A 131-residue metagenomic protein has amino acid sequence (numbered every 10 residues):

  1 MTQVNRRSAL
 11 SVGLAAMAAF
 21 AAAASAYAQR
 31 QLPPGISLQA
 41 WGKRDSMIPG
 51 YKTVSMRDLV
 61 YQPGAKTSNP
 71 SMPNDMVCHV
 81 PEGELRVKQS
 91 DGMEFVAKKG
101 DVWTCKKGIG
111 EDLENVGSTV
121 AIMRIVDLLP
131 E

Functional and structural regions predicted by a protein language model:
M1-F20: N-terminal secretory signal peptides and thylakoid transit peptides that target proteins across membranes
P33-S68, V126: A short glycine-rich, His/Asp/Glu-containing loop-to-beta-strand
A65-S71, W103, K107-E114: Histidine-centered metal-chelating micro-motifs
P73-S90: Glycine- and acidic-residue-biased ligand/ion/polar-headgroup-sensing regions
D91-G108: Short acidic-glycine-tyrosine-enriched beta hairpin
G108-E131: Ligand-binding loop in jelly-roll beta-barrel domains
